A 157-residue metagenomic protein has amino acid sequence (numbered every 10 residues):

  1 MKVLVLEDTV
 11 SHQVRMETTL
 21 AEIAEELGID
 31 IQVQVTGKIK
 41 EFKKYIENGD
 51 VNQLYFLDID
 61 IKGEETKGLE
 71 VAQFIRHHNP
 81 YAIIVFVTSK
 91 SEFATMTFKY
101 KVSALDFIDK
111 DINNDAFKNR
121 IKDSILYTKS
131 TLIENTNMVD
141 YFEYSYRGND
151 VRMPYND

Functional and structural regions predicted by a protein language model:
M1-L4: Non-catalytic signal-transmission and effector/linker regions of two-component phosphorelay proteins
E7: Conserved acidic carboxylate
V10-E17, A94: Charged phosphotransfer/docking patches of two-component systems
E17-T18, Q32-L54: Acidic, metal-coordinating helix/loop segments flanking the phosphotransfer/catalytic sites of two-component signaling
T19-I23: Alpha-helical interaction/dimerization surfaces of two-component signaling modules
A24-V33: A generic structural motif
N52-T131: CheY-like receiver
N119-D157: Conserved binding/recognition cores within well-folded domains
